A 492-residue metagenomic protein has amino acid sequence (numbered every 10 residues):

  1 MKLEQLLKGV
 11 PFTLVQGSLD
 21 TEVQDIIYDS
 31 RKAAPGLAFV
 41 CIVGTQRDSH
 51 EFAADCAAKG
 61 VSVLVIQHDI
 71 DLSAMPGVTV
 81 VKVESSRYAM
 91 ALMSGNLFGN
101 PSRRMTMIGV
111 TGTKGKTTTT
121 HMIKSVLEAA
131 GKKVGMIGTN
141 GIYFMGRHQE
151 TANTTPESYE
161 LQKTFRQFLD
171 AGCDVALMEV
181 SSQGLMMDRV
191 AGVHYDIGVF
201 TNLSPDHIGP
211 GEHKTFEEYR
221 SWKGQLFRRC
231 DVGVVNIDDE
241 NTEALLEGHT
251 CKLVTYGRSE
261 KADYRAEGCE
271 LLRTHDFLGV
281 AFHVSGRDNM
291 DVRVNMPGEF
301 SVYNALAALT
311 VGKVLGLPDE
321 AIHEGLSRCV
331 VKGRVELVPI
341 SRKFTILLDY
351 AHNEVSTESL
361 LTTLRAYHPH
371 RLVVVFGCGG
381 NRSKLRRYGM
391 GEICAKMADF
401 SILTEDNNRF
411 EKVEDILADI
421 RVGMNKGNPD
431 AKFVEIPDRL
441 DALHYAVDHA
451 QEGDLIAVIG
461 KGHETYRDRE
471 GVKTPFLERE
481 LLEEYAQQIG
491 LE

Functional and structural regions predicted by a protein language model:
M1-L14, P35-A38, T250, R287 (+4 more regions): ATP-dependent carboxylate-amine ligase
M1-L92, A262-R265, C269, P297-E299 (+4 more regions): N-terminal leader/targeting and accessory segments in enzymes
G9, I70-P76, A171, D196-I346 (+1 more regions): Acidic, Mg2+-coordinating active-site environments of NTP-dependent enzymes
V10, A89-I237, N241-H249, L306 (+2 more regions): Phosphate-binding loop of NTP-binding sites
V23, P35-G36, V61, G77-V78 (+6 more regions): Short, well-ordered alpha-helix to beta-strand connector turns
G44-Q46, S182-Q183, S204-H207, D239-E240 (+3 more regions): Short glycine-rich anion-binding loops that position phosphate/pyrophosphate groups of nucleotides and phosphorylated
S62-H68, G233-I237, V375-F376, D399-D406: Short internal beta-strands
M136, M178, G198, V235 (+4 more regions): Structural beta-sheet core signal
